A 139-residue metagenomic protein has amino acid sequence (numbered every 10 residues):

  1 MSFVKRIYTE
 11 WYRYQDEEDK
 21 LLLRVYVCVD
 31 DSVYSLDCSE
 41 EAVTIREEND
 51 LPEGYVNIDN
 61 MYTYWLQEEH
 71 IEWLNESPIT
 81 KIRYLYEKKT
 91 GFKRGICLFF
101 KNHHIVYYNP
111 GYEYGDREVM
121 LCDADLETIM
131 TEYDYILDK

Functional and structural regions predicted by a protein language model:
M1-K139: Surface-exposed, interaction-prone regions used to assemble/regulate multi-protein complexes
